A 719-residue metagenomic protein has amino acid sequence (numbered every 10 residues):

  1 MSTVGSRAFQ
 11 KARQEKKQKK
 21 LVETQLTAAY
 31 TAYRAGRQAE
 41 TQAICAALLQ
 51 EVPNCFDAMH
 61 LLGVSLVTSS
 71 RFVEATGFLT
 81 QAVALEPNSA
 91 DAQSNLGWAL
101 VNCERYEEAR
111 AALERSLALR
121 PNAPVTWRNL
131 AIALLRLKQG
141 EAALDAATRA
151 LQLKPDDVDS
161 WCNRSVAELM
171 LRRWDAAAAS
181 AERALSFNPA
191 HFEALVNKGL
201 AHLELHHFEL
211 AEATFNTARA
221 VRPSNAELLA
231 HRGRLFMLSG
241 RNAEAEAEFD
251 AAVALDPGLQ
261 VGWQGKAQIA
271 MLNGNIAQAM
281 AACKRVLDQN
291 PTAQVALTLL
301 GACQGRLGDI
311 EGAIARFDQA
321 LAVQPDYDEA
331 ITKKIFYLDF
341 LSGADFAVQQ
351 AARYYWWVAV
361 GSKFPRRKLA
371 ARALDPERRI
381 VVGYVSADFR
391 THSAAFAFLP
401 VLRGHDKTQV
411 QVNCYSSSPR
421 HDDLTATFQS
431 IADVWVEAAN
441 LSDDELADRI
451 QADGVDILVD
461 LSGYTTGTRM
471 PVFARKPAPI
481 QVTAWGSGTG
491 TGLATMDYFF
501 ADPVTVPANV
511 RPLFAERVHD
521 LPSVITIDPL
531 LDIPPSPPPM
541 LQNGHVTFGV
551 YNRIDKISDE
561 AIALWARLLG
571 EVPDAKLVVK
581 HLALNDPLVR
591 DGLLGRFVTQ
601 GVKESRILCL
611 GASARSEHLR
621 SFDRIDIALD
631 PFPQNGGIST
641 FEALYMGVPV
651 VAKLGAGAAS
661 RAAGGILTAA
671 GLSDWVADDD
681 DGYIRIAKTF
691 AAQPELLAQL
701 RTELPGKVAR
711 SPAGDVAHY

Functional and structural regions predicted by a protein language model:
M1-H545, A563, G595-V602, S613-I627 (+3 more regions): Alpha-helical solenoid repeat scaffolds of the TPR/TPR-like class and their adjacent stem/linker regions that mediate
V385, Y551-N552, K580, L610: Short hydrophobic "strand-cap" motifs at the C-terminus of beta-strands
S416-R420, K576-D591: Glycosyltransferase donor-sugar binding loop
S462, D630-G636, L654: Short Ser/Thr-rich beta->loop micro-motif in glycosyltransferases that lines and helps position the nucleotide-sugar
L629, A643: Donor-sugar nucleotide-binding helix/loop cap in glycosyltransferases
L644-Y645, T668: Short alpha-helix at the nucleotide-sugar/activated-sugar donor binding site of glycosyltransferases and closely
P649-A658: Short hydrophobic beta-strand element within catalytic cores of glycosyltransferases and related nucleotide-activated
S660-G671: Short acidic/histidine- and often glycine-rich active-site loop of Leloir-type glycosyltransferases that engages
